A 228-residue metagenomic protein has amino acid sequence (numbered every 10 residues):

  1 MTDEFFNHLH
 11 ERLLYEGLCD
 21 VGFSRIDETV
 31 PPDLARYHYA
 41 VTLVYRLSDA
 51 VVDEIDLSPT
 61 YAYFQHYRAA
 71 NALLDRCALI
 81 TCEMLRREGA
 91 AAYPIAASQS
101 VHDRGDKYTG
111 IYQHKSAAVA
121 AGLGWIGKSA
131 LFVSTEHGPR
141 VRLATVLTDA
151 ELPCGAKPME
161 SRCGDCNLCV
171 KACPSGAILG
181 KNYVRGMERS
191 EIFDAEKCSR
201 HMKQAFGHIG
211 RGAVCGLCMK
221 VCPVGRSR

Functional and structural regions predicted by a protein language model:
M1-R76: Non-catalytic, usually N-terminal nucleic-acid engagement modules in DNA/RNA processing proteins
A70-R228: Catalytic cores of enzyme domains
